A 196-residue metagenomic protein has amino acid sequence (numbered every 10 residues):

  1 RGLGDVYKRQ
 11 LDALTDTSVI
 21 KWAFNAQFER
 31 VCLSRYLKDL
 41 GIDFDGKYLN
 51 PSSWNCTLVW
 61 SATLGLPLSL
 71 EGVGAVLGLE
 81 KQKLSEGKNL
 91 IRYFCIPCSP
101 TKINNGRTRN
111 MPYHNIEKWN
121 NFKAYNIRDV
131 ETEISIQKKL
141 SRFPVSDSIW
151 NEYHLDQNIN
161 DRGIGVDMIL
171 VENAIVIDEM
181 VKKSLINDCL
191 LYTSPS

Functional and structural regions predicted by a protein language model:
R1, D5-L68: Conserved RNase H-like, two-metal-ion catalytic cores of nucleic-acid enzymes
R1, G65, A75, N89-S194: Conserved "right-hand" nucleotidyltransferase catalytic core of DNA-directed polymerases
G4, D12-T15, E80, S85 (+2 more regions): Compositionally biased amphipathic helical and low-complexity segments enriched in hydrophobic
V19, I42, L79-Q82, I164 (+1 more regions): Short aromatic/hydrophobic-glycine micro-motifs
R35-I42, E80-Q82, L90-K102: Short regulatory "switch" loops immediately downstream of catalytic or recognition motifs within protein catalytic
K47, P51-S85, Y125, E131-I134 (+1 more regions): Charged catalytic and DNA/RNA-contacting regions of genome-maintenance and nucleic-acid-processing enzymes
